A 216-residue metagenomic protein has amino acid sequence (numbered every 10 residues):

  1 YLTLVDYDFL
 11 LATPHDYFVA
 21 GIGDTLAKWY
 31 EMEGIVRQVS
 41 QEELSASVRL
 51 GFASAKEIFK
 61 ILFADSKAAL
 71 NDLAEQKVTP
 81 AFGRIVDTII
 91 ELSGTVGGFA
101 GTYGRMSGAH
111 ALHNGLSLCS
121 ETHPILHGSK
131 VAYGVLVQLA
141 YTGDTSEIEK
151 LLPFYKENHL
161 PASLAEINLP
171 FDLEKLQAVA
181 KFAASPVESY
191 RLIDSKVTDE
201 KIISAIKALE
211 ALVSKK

Functional and structural regions predicted by a protein language model:
Y1-L50: A glycine/threonine-rich phosphate-anchoring loop and its flanking beta-alpha core in nucleotide/phosphate-binding
V5, A109, V197: Single, functionally critical "micro-switch" positions that shape active/binding sites and transmembrane helices
W29, E33, I89, C119-S120 (+4 more regions): Generic structural signal for hydrophobic core residues of well-folded globular domains
W29, E33-R37, A69, L92 (+2 more regions): A short secondary-structure junction motif
E43-F154: Active-site segments that bind and position negatively charged phosphate/pyrophosphate groups
D144-K216: C-terminal charged capping/lid subdomain of soluble metabolic enzymes
